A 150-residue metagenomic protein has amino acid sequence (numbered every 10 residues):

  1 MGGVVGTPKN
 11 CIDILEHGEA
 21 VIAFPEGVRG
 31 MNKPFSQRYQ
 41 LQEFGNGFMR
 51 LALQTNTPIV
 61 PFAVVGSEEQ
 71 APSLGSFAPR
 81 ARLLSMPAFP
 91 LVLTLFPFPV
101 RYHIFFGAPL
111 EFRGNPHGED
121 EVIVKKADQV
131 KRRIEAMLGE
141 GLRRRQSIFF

Functional and structural regions predicted by a protein language model:
G2-T7: Short acidic-hydrophobic, aromatic-tinged amphipathic segments that line or gate anion-handling sites
N10: Short acidic active-site motifs
D13-F150: Non-catalytic C-terminal accessory region of glycerolipid acyltransferases and related lyso-lipid remodeling enzymes
